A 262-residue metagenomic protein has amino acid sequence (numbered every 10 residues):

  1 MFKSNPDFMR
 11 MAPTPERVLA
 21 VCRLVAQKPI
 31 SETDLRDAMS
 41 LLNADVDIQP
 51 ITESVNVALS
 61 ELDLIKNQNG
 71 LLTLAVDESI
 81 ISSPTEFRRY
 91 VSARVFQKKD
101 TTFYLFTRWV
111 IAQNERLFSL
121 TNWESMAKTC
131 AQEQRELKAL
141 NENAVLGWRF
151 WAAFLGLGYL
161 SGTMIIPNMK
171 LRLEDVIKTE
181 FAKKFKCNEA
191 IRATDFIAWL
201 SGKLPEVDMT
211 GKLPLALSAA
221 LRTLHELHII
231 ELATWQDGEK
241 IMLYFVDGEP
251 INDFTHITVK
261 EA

Functional and structural regions predicted by a protein language model:
M1-A262: Donor-sugar nucleotide-binding helix/loop cap in glycosyltransferases
